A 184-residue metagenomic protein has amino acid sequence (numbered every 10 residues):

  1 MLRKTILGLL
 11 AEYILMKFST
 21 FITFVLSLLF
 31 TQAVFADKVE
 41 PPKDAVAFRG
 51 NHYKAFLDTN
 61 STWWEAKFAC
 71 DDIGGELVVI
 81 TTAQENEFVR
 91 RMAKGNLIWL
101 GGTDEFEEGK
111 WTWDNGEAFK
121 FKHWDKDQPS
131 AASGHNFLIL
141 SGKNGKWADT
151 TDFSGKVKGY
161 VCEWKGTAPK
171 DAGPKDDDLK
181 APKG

Functional and structural regions predicted by a protein language model:
M1-L15: Short, Lys/Arg-enriched N-terminal segments with co-localized hydrophobic residues within the first ~10-30 amino acids
L7-L9, F21-F24: Short helix-onset patch at the extreme N-terminus, typifying the N->h transition of secretory signal peptides
E12-F21, V34-G184: Extracellular, disulfide-bonded carbohydrate-recognition/adhesion ectodomains, dominated by C-type lectin-like domains
T23-T31: Bacterial N-terminal signal peptides
